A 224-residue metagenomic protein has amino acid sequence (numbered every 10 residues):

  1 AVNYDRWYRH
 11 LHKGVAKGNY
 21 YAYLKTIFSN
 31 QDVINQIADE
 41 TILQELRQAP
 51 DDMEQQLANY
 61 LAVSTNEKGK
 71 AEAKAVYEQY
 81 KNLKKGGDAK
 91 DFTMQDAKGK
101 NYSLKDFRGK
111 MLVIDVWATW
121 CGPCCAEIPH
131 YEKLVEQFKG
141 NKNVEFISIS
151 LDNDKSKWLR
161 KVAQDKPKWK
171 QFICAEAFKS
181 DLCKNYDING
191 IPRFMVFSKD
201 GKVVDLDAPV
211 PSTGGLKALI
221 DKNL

Functional and structural regions predicted by a protein language model:
A1-Y102: Oxidative protein folding and maturation machinery
Y102-S103, V204: Generic structural signal for well-ordered beta-strand positions
R108-G109, V116-K133: Conserved redox-active cysteine motifs that mediate thiol-disulfide chemistry, especially di-cysteine Cys-X(1-2)-Cys
R108-M111, N141-V144, K166-K168, K199: Loop/turn elements at helix/coil->beta-strand transitions in domains of secreted/extracellular proteins
M111-L112, P192: Alpha/beta-hydrolase fold active-site loops
V113-W117, S148-S150: Structural cue for short, hydrophobic secondary-structure segments
A126-D165, A177-K184: Structural microenvironment flanking redox-active thiols in thiol-disulfide oxidoreductases
P167, C174-D221: Thiol/disulfide oxidoreductase modules built on the thioredoxin-like
